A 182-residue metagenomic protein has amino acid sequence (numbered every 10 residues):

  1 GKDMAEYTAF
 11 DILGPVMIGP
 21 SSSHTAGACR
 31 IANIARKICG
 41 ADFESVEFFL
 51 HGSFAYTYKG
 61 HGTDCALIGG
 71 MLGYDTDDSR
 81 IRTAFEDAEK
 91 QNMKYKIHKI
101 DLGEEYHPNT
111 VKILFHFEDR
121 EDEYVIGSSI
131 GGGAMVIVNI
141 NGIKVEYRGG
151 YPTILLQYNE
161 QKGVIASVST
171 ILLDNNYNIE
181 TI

Functional and structural regions predicted by a protein language model:
K2-A9, G40-S45: Acidic-glycine-rich active-site phosphate/pyrophosphate-binding loop
D11, R30-I38, A66, G70 (+4 more regions): Alpha-helical scaffold segments in soluble metabolic enzymes
L13-S21, F48-S53, G70, T153-Q157: Short glycine-rich or small-residue beta-strand-to-loop segments that form or flank ligand, phosphate, metal/Fe-S
G14-I34: Conserved phosphate/anionic-ligand binding catalytic regions in large, soluble enzymes, centered on
R36-E47, D75: Non-transmembrane, aqueous-exposed alpha-helical and coiled segments at domain scale
E47-K90: A structural-propensity feature for long, helix-poor, extended segments
E89, M93-V125: C-terminal edge-of-domain segments
Y95-I97, E104, D122-I182: A conserved regulatory-domain signal marking ACT and ACT-like small-molecule sensing domains and adjacent regulatory
